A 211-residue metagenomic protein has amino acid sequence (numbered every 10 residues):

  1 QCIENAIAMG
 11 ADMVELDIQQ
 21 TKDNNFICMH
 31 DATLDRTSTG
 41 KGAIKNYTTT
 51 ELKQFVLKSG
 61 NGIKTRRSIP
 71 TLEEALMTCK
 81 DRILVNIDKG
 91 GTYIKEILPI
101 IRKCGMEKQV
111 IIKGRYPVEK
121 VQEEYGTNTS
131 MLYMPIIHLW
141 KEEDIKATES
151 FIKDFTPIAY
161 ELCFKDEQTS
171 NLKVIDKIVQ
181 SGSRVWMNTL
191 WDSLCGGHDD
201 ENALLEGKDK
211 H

Functional and structural regions predicted by a protein language model:
Q1-H211: Phosphate-group recognition and catalysis centered on beta-loop-alpha active-site segments
